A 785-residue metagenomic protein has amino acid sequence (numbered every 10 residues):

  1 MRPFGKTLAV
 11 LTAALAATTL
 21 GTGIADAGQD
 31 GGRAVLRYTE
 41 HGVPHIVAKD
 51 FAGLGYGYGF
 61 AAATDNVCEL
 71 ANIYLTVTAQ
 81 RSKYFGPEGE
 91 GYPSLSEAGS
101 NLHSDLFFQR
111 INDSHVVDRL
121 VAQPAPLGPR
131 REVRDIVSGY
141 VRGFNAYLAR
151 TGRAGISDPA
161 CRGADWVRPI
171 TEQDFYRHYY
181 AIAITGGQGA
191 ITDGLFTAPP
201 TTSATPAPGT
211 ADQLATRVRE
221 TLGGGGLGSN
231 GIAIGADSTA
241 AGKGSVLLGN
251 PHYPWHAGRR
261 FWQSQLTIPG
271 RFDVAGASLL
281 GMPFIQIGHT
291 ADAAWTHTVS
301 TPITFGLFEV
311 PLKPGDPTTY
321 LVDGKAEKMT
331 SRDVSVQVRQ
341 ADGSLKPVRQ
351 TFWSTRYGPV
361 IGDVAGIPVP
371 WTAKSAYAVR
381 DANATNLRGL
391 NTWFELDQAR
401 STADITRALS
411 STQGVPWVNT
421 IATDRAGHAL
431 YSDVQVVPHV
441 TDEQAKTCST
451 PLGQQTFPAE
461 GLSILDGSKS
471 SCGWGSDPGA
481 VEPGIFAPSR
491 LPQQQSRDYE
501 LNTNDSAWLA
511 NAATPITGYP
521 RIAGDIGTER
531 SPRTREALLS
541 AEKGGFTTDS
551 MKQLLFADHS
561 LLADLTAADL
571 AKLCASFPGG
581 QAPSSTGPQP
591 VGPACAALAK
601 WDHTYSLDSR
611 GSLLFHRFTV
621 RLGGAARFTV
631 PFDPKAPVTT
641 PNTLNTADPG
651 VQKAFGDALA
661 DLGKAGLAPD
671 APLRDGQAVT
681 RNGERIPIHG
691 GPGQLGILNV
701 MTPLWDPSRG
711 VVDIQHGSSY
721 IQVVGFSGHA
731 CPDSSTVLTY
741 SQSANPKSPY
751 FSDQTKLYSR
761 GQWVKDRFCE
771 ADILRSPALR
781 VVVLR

Functional and structural regions predicted by a protein language model:
M1-A27: Secretory targeting and sorting signals
D30-V246, P251-P254, P269-R271, A275-G276 (+2 more regions): Substrate-recognition/specificity elements adjacent to catalytic centers across diverse enzyme folds
D65-P129, T528-D608: Long, charged, mostly alpha-helical binding arms that flank functional sites
V116, V133-F144, A257, G389 (+5 more regions): Stable alpha-helical elements in mature extracytoplasmic
F175, I191-D193, T197, T201-P208 (+3 more regions): A terminal-accessory region detector
I268-P269, D273-L280, G288-A293, H297-I464 (+1 more regions): Glycine- and hydrophobic-rich flexible loops that cap the catalytic core of alpha/beta enzyme folds
F305, V415-S540, T619-G624: Hydrophobic alpha-helical segments
W508-V591, D675-R785: Terminal end segments
